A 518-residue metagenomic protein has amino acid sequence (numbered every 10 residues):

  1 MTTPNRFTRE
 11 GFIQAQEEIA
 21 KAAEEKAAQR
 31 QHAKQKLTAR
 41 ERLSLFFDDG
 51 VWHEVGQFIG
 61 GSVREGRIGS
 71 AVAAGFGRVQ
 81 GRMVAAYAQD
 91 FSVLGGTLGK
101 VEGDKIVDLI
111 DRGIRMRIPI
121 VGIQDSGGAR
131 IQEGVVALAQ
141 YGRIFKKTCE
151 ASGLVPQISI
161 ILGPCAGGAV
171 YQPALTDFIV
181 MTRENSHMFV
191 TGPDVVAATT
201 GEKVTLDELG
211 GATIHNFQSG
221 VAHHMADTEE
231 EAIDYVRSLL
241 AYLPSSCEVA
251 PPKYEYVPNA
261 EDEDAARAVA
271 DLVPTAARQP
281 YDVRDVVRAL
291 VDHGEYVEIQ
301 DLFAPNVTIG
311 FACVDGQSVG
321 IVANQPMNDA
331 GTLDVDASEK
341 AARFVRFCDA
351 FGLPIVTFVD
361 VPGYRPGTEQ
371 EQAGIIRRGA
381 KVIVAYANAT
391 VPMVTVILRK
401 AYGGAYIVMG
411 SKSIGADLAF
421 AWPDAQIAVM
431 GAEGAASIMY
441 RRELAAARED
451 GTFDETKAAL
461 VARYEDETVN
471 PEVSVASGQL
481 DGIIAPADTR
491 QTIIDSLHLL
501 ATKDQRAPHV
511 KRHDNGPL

Functional and structural regions predicted by a protein language model:
M1-L518: Ligand-binding clefts of soluble mixed alpha/beta catalytic domains
